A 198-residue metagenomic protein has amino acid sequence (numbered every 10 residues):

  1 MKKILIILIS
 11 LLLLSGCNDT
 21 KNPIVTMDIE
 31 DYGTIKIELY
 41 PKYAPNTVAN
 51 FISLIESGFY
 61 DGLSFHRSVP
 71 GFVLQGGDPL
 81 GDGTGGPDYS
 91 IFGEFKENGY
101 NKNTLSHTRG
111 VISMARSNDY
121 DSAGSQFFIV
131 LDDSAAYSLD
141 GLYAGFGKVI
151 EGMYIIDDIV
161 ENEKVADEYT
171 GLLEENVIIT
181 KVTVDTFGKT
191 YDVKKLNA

Functional and structural regions predicted by a protein language model:
M1-I4: Positively charged n-region of N-terminal signal peptides that target proteins for export
L8-A198: Cyclophilin-like peptidyl-prolyl cis-trans isomerases
